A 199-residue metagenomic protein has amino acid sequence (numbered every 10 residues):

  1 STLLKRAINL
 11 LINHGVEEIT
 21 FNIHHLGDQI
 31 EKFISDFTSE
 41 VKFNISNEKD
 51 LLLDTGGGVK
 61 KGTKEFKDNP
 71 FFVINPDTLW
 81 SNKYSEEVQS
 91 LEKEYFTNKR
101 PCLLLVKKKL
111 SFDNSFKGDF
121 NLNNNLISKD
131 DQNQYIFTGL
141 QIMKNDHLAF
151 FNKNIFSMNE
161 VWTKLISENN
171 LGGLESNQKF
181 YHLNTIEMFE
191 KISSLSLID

Functional and structural regions predicted by a protein language model:
S1-N75, L79, E86, F150-K153 (+1 more regions): Conserved N-terminal catalytic core of the sugar/cofactor nucleotidyltransferase
L3-R6, L103, I142: Short amphipathic alpha-helical face segments that pack within enzyme cores and frequently flank/anchor catalytic
F21, V73, P101-L104, G173: Structural beta-sheet core signal
H24, S46-E48, L104-V106, D130 (+1 more regions): Conserved beta-strand termini and adjacent loop/short-helix elements that scaffold enzyme active sites in alpha/beta
H25, P101-D119: Short beta-strand-to-loop element that shapes/binds the nucleotide-sugar donor at the catalytic cleft/hinge
I34-D36, S115-N124: Acidic-glycine-rich active-site phosphate/pyrophosphate-binding loop
F72, L79, Y84-F96, K108-F112 (+1 more regions): Catalytic-core segments of class I nucleotidyltransferases/pyrophosphorylases that form NMP-activated intermediates
